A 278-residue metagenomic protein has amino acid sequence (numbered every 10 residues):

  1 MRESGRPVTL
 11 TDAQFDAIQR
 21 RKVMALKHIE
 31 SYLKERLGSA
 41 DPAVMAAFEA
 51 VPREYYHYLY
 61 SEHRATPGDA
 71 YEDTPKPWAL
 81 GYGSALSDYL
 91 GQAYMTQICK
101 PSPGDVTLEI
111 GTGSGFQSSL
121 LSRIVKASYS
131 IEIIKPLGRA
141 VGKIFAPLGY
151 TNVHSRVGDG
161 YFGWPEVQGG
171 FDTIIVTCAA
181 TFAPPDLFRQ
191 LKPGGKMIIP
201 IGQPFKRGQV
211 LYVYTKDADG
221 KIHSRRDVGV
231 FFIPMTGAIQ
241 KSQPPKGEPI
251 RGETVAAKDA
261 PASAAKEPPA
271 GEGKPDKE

Functional and structural regions predicted by a protein language model:
R2-L108, I124, L137-R139, P147 (+2 more regions): Class I SAM-dependent transferase core
E3, G81, P147, V167 (+3 more regions): Intrinsically disordered, low-complexity segments enriched in small/polar residues
P42-V44, L90, F182, Q209 (+2 more regions): Generic structural microfeature
T96-H223: Conserved nucleotide-cofactor-binding alpha/beta core module
G202-A260, K277-E278: Active-site capping/gating segments
A260-E278: Long, low-complexity, intrinsically disordered segments
